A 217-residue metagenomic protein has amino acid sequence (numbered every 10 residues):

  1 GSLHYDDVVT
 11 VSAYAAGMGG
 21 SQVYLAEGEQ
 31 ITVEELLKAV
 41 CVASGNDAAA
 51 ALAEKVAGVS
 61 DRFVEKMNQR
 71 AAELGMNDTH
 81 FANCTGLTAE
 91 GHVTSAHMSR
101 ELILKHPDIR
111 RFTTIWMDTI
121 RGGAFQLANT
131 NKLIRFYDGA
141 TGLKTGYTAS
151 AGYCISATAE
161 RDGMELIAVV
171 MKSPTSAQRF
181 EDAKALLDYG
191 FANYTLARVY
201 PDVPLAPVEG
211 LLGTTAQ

Functional and structural regions predicted by a protein language model:
G1-T94: Active-site-adjacent loops and short helices of periplasmic peptidoglycan-processing enzymes
M76-N77, T88-Q217: Domain-terminus/edge residues, biased toward the C-terminal soluble/receptor-binding domains of extracytoplasmic
